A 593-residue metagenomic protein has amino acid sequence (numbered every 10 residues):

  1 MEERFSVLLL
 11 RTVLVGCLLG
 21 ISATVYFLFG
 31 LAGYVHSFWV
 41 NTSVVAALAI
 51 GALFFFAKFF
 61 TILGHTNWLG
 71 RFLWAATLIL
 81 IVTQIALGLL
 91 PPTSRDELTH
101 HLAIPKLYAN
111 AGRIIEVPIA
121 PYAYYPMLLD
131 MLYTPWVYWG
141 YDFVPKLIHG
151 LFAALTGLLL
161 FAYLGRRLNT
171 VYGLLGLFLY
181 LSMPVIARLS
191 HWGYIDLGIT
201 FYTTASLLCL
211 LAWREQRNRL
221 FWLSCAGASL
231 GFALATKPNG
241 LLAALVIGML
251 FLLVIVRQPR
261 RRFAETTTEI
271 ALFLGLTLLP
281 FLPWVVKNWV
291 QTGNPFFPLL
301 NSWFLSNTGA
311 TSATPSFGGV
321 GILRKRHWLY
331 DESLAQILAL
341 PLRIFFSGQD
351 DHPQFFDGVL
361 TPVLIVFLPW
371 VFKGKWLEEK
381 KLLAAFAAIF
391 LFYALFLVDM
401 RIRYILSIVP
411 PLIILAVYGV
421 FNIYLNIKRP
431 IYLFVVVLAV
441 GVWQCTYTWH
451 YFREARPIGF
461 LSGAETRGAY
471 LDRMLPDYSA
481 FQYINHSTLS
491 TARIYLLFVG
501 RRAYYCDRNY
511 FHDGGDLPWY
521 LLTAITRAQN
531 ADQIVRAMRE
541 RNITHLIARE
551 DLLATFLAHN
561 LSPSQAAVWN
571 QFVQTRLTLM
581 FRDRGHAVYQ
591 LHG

Functional and structural regions predicted by a protein language model:
M1-H65, I534-V535: Membrane-embedded, hydrophobic transmembrane alpha-helices
V7-T12, F143-V144, L160-S182, F201 (+2 more regions): Transmembrane-helix signature of polytopic, membrane-embedded enzymes that assemble or transfer cell-envelope glycans
G20, T77-I79, L174-Y180, C225-L230 (+4 more regions): Transmembrane alpha-helix segments characteristic of polytopic inner-membrane glycan-assembly/cell-envelope
G70-L78, V171-L174, F221-A228, A244-F251 (+3 more regions): Signature aromatic-anchored transmembrane alpha helix within multi-pass, membrane-resident enzymes that catalyze glycan
L89-A103, L433-Y483, G500-R502, F556: Membrane-proximal, lumen/periplasm-facing interface regions of secretory-pathway glyco- and lipid-modifying enzymes
K106, D196-I199, A233-P238, L242 (+2 more regions): Hydrophobic/aromatic-rich transmembrane helices and adjacent perimembrane loops
A153-G157, F161, A339-K380, A387-I389 (+1 more regions): Hydrophobic, aromatic-rich transmembrane alpha-helices and their immediate juxtamembrane boundary segments
D472-G514, I543-A554, Y589: Short periplasmic/luminal acceptor-recognition loop of GT-C membrane glycosyltransferases, typified by
